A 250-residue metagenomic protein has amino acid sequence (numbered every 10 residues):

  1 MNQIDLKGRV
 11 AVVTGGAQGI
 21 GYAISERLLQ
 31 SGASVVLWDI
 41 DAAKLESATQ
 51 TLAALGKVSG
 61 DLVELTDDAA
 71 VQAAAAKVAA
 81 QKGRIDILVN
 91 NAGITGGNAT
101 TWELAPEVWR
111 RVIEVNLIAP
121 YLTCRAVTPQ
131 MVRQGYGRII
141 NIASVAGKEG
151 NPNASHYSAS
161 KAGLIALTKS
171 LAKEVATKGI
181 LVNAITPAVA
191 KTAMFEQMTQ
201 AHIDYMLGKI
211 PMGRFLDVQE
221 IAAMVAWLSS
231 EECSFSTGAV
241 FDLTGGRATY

Functional and structural regions predicted by a protein language model:
M1-D5, T95-N98, E149, A226 (+1 more regions): Short C-terminal tail/terminal secondary-structure segment of NAD(P)H-dependent dehydrogenase/reductase domains
A42-A43, L62-A74, P106, Q219: The beta1-alpha1 cofactor-binding region of Rossmann-like NAD(H)/NADP(H)-dependent oxidoreductases
A99-T101, A105-R110, F195, M206: Substrate-binding pocket helix/loop in short-chain dehydrogenase/reductase
Y121, Y136, R214-L243, A248-T249: C-terminal substrate-recognition "lid" of short-chain dehydrogenase/reductases
C124, S160, T168: Active-site helix of classical SDR
P129, K173-T177, S234: Alpha-helical segment proximal to the catalytic Tyr-Lys
S144: Residue(s) in the substrate-gating loop at a strand-loop-helix junction that position the organic substrate next
